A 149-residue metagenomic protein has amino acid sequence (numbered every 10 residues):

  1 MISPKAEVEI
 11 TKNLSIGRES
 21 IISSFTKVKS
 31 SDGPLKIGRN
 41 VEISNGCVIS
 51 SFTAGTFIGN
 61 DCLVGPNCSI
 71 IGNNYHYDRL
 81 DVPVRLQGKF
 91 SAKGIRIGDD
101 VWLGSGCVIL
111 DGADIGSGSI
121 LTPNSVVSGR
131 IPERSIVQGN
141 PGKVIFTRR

Functional and structural regions predicted by a protein language model:
M1-S3: Membrane-proximal basic amphipathic "stem/tether" segments
A6-I16, I22-A113, N140-P141, R148-R149: Flexible, glycine/small-residue-enriched loop-and-beta-strand segment within the central core of proteins
L63, S119-I120: Short alpha-helix at the nucleotide-sugar/activated-sugar donor binding site of glycosyltransferases and closely
Y75-H76, S125-V126, P132: Flexible glycine-rich beta->alpha loop in the catalytic core of nucleotide-sugar glycosyltransferases
W102, I120, I136-Q138: Short-chain dehydrogenase/reductase
G106-S119, S125-G129: Beta-rich strand-turn-strand
S125, P141-K143: A short, acidic, flexible beta-alpha connecting loop/helix-capping segment that sits on the rim of active
P132-E133, G139-P141: Acidic, glycine-centered active-site loop in nucleotide-sugar glycosyltransferases
